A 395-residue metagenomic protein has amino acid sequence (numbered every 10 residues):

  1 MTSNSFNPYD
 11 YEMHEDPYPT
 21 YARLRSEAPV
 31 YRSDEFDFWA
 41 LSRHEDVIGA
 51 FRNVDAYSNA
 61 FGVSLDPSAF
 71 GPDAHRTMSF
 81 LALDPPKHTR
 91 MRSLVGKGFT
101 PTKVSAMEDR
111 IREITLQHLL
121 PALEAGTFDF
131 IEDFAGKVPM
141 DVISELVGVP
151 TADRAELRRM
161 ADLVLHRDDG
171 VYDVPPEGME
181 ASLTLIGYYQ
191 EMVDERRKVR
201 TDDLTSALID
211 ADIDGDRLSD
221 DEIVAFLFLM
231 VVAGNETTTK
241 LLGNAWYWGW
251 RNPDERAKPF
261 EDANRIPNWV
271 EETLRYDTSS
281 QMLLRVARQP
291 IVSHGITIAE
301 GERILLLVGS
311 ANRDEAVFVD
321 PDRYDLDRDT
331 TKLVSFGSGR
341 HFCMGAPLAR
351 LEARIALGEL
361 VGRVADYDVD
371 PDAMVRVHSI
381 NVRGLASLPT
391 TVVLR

Functional and structural regions predicted by a protein language model:
M1-R395: Cytochrome P450
